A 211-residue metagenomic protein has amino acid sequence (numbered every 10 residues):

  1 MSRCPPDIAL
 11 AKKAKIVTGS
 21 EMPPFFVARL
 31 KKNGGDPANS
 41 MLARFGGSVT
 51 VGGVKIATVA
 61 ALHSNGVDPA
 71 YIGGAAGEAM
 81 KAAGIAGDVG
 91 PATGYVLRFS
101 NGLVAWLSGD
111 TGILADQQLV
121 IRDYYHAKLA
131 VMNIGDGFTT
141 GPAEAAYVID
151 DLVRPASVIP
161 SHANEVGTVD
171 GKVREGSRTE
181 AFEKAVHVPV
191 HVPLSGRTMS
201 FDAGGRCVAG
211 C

Functional and structural regions predicted by a protein language model:
M1, I16-S20, A105-T111, A130-D136 (+2 more regions): Active-site neighborhood of phospho(di)ester-bond hydrolases with catalytic His/Asp-centered motifs
M1-A11, G19-E21, Q117: Di-metal (Zn2+ and/or Mg2+/Mn2+) metal-binding site signature of metallo-dependent hydrolases with the MBL/beta-CASP
C4, T18, M22, F26 (+3 more regions): Stable alpha-helical elements in mature extracytoplasmic
K15, V27-S48, I121, D150-C211: Binuclear metal-ion centers of metallo-dependent hydrolases, dominated by the metallo-beta-lactamase
A43-R122, T198-C211: Core dinuclear metal-dependent hydrolase active-site scaffold
I113-Q118, G141-I149: Alpha-helical scaffolding within the catalytic cores of extracellular/periplasmic polymer-degrading hydrolases
Y125-L129, R154-P155: Glycine-enriched alpha-helix->loop->beta-strand junction motifs that scaffold or abut catalytic
G135-G141, G167-D170: Acidic-and-aromatic substrate-binding clefts and catalytic sites of carbohydrate-active enzymes
